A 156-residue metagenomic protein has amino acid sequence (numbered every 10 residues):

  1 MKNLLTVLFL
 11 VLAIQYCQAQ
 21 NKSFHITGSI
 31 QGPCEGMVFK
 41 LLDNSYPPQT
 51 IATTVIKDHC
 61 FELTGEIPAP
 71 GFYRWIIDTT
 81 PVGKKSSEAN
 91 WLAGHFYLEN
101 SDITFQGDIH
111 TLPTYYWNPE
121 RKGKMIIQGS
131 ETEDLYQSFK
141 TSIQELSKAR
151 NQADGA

Functional and structural regions predicted by a protein language model:
M1-G28: Bacterial Sec-dependent N-terminal signal peptides
Q20-A156: A non-transmembrane, solvent-exposed segment enriched in polar/low-complexity residues
